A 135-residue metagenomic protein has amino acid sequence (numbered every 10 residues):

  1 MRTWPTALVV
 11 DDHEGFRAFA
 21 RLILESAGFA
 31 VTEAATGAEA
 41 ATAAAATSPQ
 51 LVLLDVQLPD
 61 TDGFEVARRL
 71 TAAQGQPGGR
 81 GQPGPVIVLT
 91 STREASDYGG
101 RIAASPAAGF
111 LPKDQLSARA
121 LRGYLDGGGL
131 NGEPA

Functional and structural regions predicted by a protein language model:
M1-T6, R80, L116-A135: Non-catalytic signal-transmission and effector/linker regions of two-component phosphorelay proteins
D11, D55: Active-site residues of response regulator receiver
A18-S26: Charged docking surfaces used in two-component/phosphorelay signaling
G28-A35, A43: Short hydrophobic/Thr-rich beta-strand motif most characteristic of the beta2 strand and flanking loop of CheY-like
T36, D62-R68: Acidic catalytic/metal-coordinating carboxylates
P59: The feature encodes the CheY-like receiver
G63, R101-G109: As written
L89-S91: Hydrophobic/aromatic residues positioned on beta-strands within the core alpha/beta folds
